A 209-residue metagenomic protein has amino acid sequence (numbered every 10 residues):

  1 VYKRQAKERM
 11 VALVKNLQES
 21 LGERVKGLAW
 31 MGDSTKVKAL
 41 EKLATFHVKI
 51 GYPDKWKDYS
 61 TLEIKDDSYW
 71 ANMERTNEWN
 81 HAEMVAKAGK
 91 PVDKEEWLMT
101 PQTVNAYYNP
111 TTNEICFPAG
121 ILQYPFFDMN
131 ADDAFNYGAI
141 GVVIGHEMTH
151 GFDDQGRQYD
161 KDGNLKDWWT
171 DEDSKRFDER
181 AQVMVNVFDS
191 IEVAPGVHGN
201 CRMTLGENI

Functional and structural regions predicted by a protein language model:
V1: Active-site loops and adjacent core secondary-structure elements that bind or stabilize anionic groups
R4-I209: Intrinsically disordered, low-complexity linker/terminal regions across diverse proteins
